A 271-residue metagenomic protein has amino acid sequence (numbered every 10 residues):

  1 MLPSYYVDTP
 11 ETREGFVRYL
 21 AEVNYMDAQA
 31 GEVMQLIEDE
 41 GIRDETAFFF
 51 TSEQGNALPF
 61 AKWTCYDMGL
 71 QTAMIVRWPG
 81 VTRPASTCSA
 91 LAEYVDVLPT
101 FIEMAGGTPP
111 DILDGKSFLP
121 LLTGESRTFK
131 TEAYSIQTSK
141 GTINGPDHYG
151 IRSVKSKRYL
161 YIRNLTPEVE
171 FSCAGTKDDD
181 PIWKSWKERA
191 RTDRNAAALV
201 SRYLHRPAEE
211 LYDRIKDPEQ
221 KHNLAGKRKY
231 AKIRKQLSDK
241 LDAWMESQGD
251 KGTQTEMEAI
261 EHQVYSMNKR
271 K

Functional and structural regions predicted by a protein language model:
M1-G15, Q54-C65, R77, R228 (+1 more regions): Active-site His/acidic residue clusters
V7-P10, G31-D39, K62-I112, K116-T131: Substrate-binding rim/cap in mid-to-C-terminal beta-strand-loop elements of soluble/periplasmic
R13-A21, V81-L91, M104-D111, S139-G150 (+2 more regions): Active-site rim elements
V17, N24-G31, A92-P99, L113-K116 (+6 more regions): A structural signal for well-ordered alpha-helical segments within the folded catalytic domains of diverse enzymes
L20-V23, D27-M34, E38, L98-I102 (+4 more regions): Non-transmembrane alpha-helical segments in soluble domains of secreted/periplasmic/extracellular proteins
Y25-A57, W63, I102: Metal-dependent active-site segment of extracytoplasmic phospho-/sulfohydrolases and closely related
N56-L58, A105-E210, K232, M267: C-terminal cap/loop subdomain of S1 sulfatases and analogous C-terminal strand-loop tails that border
Q71, R191-E209, R214-K271: Long, internal low-complexity/basic segments
